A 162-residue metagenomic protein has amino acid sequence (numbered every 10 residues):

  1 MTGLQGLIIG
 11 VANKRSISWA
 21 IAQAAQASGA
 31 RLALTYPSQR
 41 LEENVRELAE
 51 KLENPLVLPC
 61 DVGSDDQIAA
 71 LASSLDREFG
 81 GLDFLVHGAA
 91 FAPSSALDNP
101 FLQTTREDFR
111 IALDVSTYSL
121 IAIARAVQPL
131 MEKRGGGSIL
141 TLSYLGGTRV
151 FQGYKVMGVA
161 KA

Functional and structural regions predicted by a protein language model:
M1-D108: Short-chain dehydrogenase/reductase
G10-I17, A90-I121, R125, E132-A162: Catalytic loop of short-chain dehydrogenase/reductase
I21, L75, S119, A126-V127: Conserved alpha-helical elements of the SDR catalytic core
E53, G80, Q128, E132-R134: Short conserved AdoMet
